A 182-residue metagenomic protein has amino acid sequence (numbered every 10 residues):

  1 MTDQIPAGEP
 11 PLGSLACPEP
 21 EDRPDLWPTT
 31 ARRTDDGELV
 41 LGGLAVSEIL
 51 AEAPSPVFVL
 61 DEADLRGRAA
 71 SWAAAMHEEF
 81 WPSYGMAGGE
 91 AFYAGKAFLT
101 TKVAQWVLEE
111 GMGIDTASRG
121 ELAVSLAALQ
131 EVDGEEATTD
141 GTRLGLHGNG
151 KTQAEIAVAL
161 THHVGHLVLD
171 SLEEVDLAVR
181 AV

Functional and structural regions predicted by a protein language model:
M1-V182: A charged N-terminal "starter" segment
